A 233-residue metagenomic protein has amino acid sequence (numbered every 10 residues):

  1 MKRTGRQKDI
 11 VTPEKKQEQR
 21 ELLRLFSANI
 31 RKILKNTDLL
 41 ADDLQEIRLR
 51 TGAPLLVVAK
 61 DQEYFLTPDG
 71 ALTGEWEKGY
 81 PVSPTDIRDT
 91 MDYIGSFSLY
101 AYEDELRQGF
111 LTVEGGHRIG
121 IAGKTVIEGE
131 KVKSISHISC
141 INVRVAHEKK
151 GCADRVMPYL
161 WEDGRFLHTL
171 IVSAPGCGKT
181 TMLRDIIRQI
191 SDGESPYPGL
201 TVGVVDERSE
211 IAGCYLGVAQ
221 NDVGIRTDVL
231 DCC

Functional and structural regions predicted by a protein language model:
M1-E114: N-terminal accessory targeting/assembly segments
I47, I121, D206: Residue-level signature of catalytic and energy-coupling elements of molecular machines, predominantly ATP/GTP-dependent
D89, F97-F166: P-loop NTP-binding catalytic core
T169-I171: Hydrophobic anchor at the beta1->P-loop junction of P-loop NTPases
P175: The conserved Walker
K179: Conserved lysine of the Walker
M182, I186: Hydrophobic positions on the alpha1 helix immediately C-terminal to the Walker A/P-loop
S191-C233: P-loop NTPase switch/communication element
